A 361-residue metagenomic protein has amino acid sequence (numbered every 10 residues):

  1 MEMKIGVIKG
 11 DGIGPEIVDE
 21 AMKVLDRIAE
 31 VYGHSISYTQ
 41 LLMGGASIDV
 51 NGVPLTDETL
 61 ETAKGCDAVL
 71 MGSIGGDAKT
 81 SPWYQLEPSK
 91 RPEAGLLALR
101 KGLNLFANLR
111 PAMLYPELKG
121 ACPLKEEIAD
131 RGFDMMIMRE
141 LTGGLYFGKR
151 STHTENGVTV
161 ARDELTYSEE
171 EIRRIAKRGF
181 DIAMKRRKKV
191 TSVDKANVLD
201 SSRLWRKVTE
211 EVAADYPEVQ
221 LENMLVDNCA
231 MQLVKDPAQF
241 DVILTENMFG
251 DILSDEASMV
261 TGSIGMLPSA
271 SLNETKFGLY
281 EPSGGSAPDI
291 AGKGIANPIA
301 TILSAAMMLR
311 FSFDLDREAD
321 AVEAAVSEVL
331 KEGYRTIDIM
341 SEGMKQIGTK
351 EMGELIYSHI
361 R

Functional and structural regions predicted by a protein language model:
M1-I5: Extreme N-terminal starter segment of soluble prokaryotic enzymes
G6-K23, I28-A29, E155-D227, Q239: Glycine-rich phosphate/diphosphate-binding loop of Rossmann-like nucleotide-binding domains
D11-G14, D67, M138, G179 (+4 more regions): Buried hydrophobic positions in well-ordered alpha/beta secondary-structure cores of metabolic enzymes
G33-D57, M231-L233: N-terminal beta-loop-helix "entrance" segment that forms/cooperates in small-molecule cofactor or anionic ligand
G33-T39, R186-D194, Y216-M224, D314-E323 (+1 more regions): Flexible, glycine/charged-enriched surface loops at secondary-structure junctions
G45-I48, L233-Y334: Glycine-rich phosphate/nucleotide-binding loop
D49-R162, M248: N-terminal glycine-rich phosphate/adenylate-binding segment common to multiple enzyme folds
N197, W205-V208, V212-G265, I360: Accessory "access/gating" subregions that flank catalytic or transport cores
